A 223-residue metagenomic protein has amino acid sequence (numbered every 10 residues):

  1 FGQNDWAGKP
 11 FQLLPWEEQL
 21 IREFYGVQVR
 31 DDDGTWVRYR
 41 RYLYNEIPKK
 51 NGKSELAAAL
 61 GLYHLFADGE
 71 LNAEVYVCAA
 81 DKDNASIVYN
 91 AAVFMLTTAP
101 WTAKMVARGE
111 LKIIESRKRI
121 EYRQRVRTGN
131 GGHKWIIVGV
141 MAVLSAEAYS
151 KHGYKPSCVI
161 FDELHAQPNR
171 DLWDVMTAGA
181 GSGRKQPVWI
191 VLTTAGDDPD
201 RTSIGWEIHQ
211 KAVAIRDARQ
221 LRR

Functional and structural regions predicted by a protein language model:
F1-R223: Phosphate/NTP-binding elements of NTP-utilizing enzymes
